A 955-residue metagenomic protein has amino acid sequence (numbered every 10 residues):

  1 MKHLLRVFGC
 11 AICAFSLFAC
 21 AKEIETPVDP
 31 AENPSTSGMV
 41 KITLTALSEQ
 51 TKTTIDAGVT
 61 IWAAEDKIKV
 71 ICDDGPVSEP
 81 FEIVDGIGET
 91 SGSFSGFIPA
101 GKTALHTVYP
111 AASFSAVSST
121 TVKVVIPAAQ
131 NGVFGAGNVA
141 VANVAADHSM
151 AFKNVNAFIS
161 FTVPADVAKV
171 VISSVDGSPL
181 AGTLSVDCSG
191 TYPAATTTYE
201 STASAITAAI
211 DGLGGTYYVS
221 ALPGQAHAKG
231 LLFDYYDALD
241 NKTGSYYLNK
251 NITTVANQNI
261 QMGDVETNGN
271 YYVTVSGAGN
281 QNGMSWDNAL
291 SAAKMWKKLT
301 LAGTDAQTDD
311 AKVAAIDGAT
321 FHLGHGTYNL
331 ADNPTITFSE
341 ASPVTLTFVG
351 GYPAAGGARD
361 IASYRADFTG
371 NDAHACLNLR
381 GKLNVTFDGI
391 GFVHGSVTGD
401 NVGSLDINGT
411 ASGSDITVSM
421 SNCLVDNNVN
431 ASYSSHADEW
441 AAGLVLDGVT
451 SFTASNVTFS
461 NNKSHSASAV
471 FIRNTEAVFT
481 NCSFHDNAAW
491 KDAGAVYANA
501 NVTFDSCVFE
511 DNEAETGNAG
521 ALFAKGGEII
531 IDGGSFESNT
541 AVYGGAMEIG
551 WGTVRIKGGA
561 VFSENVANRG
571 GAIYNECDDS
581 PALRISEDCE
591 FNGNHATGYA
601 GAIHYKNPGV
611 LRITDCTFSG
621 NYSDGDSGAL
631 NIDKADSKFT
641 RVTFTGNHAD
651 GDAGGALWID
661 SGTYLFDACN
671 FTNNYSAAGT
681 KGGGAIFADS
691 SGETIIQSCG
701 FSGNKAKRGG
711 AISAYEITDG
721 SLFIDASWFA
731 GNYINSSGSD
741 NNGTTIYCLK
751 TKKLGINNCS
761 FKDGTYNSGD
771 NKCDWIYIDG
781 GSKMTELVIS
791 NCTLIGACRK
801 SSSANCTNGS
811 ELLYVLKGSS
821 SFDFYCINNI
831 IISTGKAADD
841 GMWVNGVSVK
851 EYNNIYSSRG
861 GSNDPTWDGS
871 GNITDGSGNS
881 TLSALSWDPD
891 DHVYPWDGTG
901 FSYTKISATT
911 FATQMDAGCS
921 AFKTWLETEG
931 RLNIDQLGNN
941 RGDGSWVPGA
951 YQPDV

Functional and structural regions predicted by a protein language model:
K2-C10, F15-N270: Sec-type signal peptide cleavage vicinity
A112-F114, D166-A168, G177, A278 (+9 more regions): Acidic glycine-/aspartate-rich tracts in secreted/extracellular proteins
N268-Q307, D954: Right-handed parallel beta-helix/beta-solenoid
G303-T308, A314-L346, Y352-A355: N-terminal extracellular ligand-recognition/capping segment immediately after the signal peptide
A331-N333, T398-N401, L405-I407, S419 (+24 more regions): Predominantly extracellular beta-rich ligand-binding scaffolds that present long acidic/polar faces for carbohydrate
P343-D400, N427-V429, E564-V566, Y733: Right-handed parallel beta-helix/beta-spiral solenoid domain characteristic of secreted/periplasmic
A912-V955: Surface beta-loop-beta hairpin patches that serve as ligand-binding interfaces in beta-rich domains
